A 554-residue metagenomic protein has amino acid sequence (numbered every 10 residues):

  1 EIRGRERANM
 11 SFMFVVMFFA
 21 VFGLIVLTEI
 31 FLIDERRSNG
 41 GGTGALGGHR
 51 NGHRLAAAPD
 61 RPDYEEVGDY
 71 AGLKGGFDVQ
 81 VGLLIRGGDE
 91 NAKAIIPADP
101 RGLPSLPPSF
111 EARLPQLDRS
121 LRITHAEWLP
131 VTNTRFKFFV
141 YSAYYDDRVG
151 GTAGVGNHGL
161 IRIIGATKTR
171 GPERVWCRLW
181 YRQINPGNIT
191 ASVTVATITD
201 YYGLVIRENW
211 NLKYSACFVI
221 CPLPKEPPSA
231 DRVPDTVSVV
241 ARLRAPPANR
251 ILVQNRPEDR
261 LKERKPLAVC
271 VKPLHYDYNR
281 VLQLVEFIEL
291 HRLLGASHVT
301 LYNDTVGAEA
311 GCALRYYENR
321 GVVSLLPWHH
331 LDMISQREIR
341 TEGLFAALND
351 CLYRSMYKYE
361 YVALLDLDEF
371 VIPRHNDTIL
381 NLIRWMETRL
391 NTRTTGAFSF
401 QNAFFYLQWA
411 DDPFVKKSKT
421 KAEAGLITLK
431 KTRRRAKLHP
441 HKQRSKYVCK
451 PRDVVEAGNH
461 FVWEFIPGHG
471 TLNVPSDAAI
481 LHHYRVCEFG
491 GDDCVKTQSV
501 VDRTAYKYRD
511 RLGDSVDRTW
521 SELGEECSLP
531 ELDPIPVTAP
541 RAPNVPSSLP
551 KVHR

Functional and structural regions predicted by a protein language model:
E1-D259, T341, F345, N349 (+1 more regions): Catalytic-site signature of metal-activated, phosphate-bearing donor transferases, centered on the GT-A/GT-A-like
N9-V15, W210-K213, P257-L267, H275-Y276 (+3 more regions): Active-site-proximal specificity loops/subdomain of glycosyltransferases
S215-C217, K265, G295-H298, Y361 (+1 more regions): Core residues of folded domains in eukaryotic genome-function proteins
E286-S297: Short, acidic, metal-binding catalytic loop of nucleotide-sugar glycosyltransferases
R292-L293, A313-V322, L380-R389: Short, surface-exposed basic-aromatic patches at helix termini and helix-loop junctions that form
N303-D304: Acidic ATP/Mg2+-coordinating residue in the GHKL
